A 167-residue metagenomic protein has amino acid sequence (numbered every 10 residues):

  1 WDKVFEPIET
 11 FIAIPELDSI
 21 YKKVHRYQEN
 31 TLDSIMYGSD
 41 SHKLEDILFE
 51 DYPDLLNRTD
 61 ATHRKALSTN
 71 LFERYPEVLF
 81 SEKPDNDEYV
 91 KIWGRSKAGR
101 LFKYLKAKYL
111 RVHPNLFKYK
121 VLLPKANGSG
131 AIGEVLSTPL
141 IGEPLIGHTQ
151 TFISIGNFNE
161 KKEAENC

Functional and structural regions predicted by a protein language model:
W1-T151, F158-N166: C-terminal substrate-recognition regions of SAM-dependent nucleic acid methyltransferases
